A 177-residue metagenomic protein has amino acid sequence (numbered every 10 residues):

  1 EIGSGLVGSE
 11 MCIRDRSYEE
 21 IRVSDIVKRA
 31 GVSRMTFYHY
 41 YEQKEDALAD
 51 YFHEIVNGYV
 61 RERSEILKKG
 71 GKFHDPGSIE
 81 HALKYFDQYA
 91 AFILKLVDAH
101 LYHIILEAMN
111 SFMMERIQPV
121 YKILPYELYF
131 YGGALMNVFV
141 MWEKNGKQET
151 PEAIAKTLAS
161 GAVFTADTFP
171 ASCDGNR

Functional and structural regions predicted by a protein language model:
E1-G8, C12: Single conserved hydrophobic/aromatic residue that forms the stacking wall/gate of nucleotide- or nucleobase-binding
S9, Y41, L48, F52: DNA major-groove recognition helix of helix-turn-helix
I13-Y18, E62, I66, Y89-A90 (+4 more regions): Basic, amphipathic alpha-helical hairpins
Y18-D46: Helix-turn-helix
R29, D46-I66, G77, H81-K84 (+1 more regions): Alpha-helical structural segments
K72-A91, Y129, N137, E152 (+1 more regions): Amphipathic alpha-helical segments that line or abut small-molecule/effector binding pockets and mediate allosteric
G77, V97-G133, V163, D167: Amphipathic alpha-helical packing segments from all-alpha helical-bundle domains
I123-T165: Hydrophobic alpha-helical segments that form the core of small-molecule binding pockets and/or dimer interfaces
